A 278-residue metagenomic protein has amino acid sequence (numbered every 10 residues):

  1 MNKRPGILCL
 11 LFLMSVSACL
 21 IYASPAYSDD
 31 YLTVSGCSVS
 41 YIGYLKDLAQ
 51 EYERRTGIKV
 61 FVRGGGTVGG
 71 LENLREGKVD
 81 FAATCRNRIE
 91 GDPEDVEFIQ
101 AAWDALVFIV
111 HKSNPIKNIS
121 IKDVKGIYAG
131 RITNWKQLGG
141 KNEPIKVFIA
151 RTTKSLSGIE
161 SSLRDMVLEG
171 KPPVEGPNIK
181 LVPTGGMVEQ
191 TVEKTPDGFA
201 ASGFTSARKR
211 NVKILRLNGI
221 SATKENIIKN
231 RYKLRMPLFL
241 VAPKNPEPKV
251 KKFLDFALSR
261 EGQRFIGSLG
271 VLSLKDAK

Functional and structural regions predicted by a protein language model:
M1-P5: Positively charged n-region of N-terminal signal peptides that target proteins for export
G6-I7, R216: Sequence-pattern detector for short linear motifs and compositional/periodic biases rather than a specific fold
C9-I21: Bacterial N-terminal signal peptides
A23-K278: Exported/periplasmic ABC-transporter solute-binding proteins
